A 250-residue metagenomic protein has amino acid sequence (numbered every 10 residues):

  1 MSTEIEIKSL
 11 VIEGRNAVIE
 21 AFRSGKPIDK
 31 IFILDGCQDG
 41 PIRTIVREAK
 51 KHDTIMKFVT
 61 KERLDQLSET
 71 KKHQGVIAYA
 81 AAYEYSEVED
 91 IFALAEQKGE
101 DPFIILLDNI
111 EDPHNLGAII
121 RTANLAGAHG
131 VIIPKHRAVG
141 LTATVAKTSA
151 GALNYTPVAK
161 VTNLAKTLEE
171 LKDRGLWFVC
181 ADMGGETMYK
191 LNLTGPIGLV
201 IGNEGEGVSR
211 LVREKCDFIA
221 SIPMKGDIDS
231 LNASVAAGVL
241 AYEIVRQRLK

Functional and structural regions predicted by a protein language model:
M1-L94: N-terminal positively charged helical leader segments and presequences
G14, N115, A123, F178 (+3 more regions): Conserved RecA-like P-loop NTPase ATPase core
I19, S24, L125, K147-A152 (+1 more regions): Structured adenosyl-cofactor binding patch, chiefly the S-adenosyl-L-methionine
E20-P27, R43, R47, T54-I55 (+1 more regions): RNA substrate-binding interface of SAM-dependent RNA methyltransferases
E62-L67, E84-S86, L164-L168, E186-M188 (+1 more regions): A short acidic, often aromatic-flanked loop/helix-cap motif at beta-alpha or helix-coil junctions that lines enzyme
L67-A82, A152, P157, V161 (+1 more regions): Short basic, glycine-rich beta-strand/loop surfaces that mediate nucleic-acid
V179-N232: Active-site/ligand-binding-proximal alpha/beta "capping" segment
